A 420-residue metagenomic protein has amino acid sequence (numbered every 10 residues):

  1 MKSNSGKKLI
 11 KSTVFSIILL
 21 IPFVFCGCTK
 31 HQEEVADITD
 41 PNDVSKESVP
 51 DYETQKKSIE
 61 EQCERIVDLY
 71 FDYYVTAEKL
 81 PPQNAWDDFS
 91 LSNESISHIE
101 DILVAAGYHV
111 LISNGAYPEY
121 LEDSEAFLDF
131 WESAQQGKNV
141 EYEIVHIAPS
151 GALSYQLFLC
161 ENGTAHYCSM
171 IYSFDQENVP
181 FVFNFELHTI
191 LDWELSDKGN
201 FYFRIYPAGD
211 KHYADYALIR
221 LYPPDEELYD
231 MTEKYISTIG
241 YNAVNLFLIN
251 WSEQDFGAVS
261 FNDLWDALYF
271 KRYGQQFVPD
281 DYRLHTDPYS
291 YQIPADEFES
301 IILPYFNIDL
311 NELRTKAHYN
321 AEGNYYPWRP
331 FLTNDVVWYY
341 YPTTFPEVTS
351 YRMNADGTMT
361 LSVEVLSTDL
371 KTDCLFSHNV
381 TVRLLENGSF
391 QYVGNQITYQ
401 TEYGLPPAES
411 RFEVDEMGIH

Functional and structural regions predicted by a protein language model:
K2-F15: Bacterial N-terminal signal peptides that target proteins for export
V24-G27: C-terminal motif of bacterial Sec signal peptides marking the signal peptidase cleavage site
T29-H31: Bacterial signal peptide processing site
E34-H420: Mature, Sec-exported extracytoplasmic domains of Gram-positive
